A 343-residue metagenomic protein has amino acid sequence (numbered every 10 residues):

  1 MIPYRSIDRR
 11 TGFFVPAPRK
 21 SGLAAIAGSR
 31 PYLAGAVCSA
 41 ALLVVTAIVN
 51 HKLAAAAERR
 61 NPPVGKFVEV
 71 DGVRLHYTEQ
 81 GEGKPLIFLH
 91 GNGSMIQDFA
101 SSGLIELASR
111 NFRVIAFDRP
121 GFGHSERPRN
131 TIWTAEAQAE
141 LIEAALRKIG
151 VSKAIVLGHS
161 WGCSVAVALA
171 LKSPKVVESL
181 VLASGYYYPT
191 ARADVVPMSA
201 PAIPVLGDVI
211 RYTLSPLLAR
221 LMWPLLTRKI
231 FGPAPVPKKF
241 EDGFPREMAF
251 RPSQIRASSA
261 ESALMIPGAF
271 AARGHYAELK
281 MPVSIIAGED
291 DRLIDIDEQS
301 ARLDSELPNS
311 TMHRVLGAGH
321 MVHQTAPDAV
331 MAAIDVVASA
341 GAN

Functional and structural regions predicted by a protein language model:
M1-R74, K148, K172, G207 (+3 more regions): Short amphipathic, positively biased membrane-proximal segments that drive organelle/inner-membrane targeting
V73, E79-H124: Conserved HGGG/HGGXW glycine-rich cap/lid loop of the alpha/beta-hydrolase fold
T78-Q80, A116-G158, A332: Active-site loop/oxyanion-hole signature of alpha/beta-hydrolase fold enzymes
L171, L180-Y212: Flexible "cap/lid" loop of the alpha/beta hydrolase fold
A191-V195, S215-E278: Conserved alpha/beta-hydrolase catalytic His-Asp/Glu region
L264, D290-I294, H320: Acidic catalytic loop of the alpha/beta-hydrolase fold
L279, I285-A287: Short beta-strand/loop motif that positions the catalytic acidic residue of the alpha/beta-hydrolase fold
P308-N343: Catalytic active-site module of serine/aspartate enzymes centered on a nucleophile-bearing elbow/loop
